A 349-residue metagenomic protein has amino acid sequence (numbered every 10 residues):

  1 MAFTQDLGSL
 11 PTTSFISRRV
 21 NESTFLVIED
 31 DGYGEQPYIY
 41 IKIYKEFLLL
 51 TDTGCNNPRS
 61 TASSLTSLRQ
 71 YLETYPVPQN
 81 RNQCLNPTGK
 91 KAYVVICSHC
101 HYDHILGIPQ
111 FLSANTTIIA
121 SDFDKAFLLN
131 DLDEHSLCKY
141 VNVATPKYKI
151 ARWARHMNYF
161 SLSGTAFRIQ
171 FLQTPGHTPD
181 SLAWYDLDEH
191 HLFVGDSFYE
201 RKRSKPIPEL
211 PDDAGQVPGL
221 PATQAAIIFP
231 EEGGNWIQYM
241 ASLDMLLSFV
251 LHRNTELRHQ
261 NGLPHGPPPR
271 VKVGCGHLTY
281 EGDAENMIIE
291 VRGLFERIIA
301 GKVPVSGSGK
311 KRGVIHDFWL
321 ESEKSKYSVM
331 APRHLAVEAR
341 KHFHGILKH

Functional and structural regions predicted by a protein language model:
M1-N21, F25, N82-Q83, E256-L263 (+1 more regions): Eukaryotic N-terminal targeting leaders
L10-Q83, W184-E200: Conserved beta-strand hairpin/beta-sheet module of binuclear metal-dependent hydrolase folds, prominently
E22, L106, G234: Residue-level signal for the nucleotide or nucleotide-sugar donor/cofactor binding architecture
S23, K42, D52, H99 (+7 more regions): Divalent metal-coordination and catalytic microenvironments
L48-L50, C55-N57, T61-S64, Y159 (+2 more regions): Metallo-beta-lactamase
N57-T165, F198-E200: Active-site HxH/HxHxD metal-binding segment of metal-dependent hydrolases
D122-H156, S197-I227, I288, E296-S306: Active-site-proximal loop/helix segment associated with metal-binding centers of metalloenzymes
R297-H349: C-terminal regulatory/interaction regions
